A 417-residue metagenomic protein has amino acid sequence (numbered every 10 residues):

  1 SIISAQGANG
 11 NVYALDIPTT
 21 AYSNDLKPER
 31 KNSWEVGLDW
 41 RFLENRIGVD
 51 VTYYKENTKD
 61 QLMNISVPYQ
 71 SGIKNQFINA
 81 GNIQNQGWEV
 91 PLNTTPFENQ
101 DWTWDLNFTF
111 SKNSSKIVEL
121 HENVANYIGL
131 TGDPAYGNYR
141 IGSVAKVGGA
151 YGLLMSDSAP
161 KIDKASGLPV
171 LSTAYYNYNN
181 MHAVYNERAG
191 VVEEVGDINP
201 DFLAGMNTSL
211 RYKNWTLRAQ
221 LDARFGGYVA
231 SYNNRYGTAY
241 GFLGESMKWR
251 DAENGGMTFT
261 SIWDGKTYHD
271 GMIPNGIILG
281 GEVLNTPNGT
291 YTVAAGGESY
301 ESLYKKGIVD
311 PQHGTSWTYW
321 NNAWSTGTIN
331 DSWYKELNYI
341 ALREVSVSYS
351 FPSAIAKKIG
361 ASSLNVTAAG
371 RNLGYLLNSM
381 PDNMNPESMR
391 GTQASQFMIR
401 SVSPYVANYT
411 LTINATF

Functional and structural regions predicted by a protein language model:
S1-A145, I329, Y334-F417: Extracellular/periplasmic, surface-exposed regions of secreted and cell-surface proteins
D16-P18, V184-A189, N321-N330: Short glycine/proline-rich turn/loop motifs
Y22, G37, R188-V191, L203-M206 (+1 more regions): Short, hydrophobic/aromatic alpha-helical segments in well-folded domains
D39, A159, N207: Short, surface-exposed charged micro-motifs
T58, R211-S325, S350-N408, T416: C-terminal beta-signal and adjacent terminal beta-strands/loops of Gram-negative outer-membrane beta-barrel proteins
I78, F97-I198, V229, N233-G314: Conserved small-residue
E194-I198, T318, S325-L337: Amphipathic, heptad-repeat alpha-helical segments used for oligomerization and assembly
D201-R224, D331-S353: C-terminal substrate/ligand-recognition segments
